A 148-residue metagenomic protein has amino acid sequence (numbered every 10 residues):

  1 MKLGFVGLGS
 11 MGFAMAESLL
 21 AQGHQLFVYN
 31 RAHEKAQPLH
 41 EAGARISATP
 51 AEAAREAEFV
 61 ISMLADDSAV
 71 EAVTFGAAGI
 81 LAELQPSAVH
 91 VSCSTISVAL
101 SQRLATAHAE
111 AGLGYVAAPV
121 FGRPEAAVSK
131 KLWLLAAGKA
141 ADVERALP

Functional and structural regions predicted by a protein language model:
M1-M63, A88, P124: NAD(P)+-binding Rossmann beta1-loop-alpha1 motif at the extreme N-terminus of oxidoreductases
G7, M15, K35, A69 (+3 more regions): Hydrophobic alpha-helical segments typical of transmembrane helices and their membrane-interface/capping positions
A16-S18, H40, A72-F75, Q102-A105 (+1 more regions): Short amphipathic alpha-helical segments
Y29, M63, S94, A136-A137: Active-site-adjacent beta-strand anchor residues
E41-G43, G76, P86-S87, V128-K131: Acidic, glycine-centered active-site loop in nucleotide-sugar glycosyltransferases
P50-G114: Rossmann-fold NAD(P) dinucleotide-binding segment
T95-P148: Rossmann-fold dinucleotide-binding core
